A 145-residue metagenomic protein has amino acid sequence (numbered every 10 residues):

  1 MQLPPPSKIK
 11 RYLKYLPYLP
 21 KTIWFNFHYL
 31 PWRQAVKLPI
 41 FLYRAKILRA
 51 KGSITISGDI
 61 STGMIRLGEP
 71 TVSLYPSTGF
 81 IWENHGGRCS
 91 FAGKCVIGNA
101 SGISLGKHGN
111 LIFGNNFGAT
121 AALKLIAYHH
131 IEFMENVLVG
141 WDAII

Functional and structural regions predicted by a protein language model:
M1-I145: Domain-scale signature associated with acetyltransferase and cell-envelope carbohydrate enzymes
